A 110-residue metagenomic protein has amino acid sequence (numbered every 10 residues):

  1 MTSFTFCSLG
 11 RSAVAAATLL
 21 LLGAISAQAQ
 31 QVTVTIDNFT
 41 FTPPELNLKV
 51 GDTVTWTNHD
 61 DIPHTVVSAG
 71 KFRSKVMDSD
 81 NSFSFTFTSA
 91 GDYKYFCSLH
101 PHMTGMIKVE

Functional and structural regions predicted by a protein language model:
T2-E110: Extracytoplasmic copper-binding redox domains, predominantly the cupredoxin/blue-copper superfamily
